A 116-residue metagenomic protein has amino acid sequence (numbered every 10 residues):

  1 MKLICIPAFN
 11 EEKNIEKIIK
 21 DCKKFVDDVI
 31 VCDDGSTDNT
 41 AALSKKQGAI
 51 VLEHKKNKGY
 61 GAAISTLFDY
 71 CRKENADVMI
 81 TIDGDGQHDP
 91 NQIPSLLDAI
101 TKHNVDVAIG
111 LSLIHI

Functional and structural regions predicted by a protein language model:
M1-I114: Structured catalytic core of nucleotide-sugar glycosyltransferases
